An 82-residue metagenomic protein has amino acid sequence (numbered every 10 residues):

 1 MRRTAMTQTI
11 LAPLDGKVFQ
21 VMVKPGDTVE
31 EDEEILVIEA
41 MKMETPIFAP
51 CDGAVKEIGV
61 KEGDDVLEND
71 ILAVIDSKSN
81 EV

Functional and structural regions predicted by a protein language model:
M1-K17, E34-P50, S77: Short beta-strand-turn/beta-hairpin segments enriched in glycine/proline and small hydrophobics that form edge-strand
Q20-K24, E57-V60: Short histidine-centered loop motifs in beta-beta connectors
K24-I35, E62-L72: Short, well-structured beta-strand-loop connectors
G26, E44-I47, D52, G63: A short, glycine- and basic residue-enriched loop/turn that sits immediately adjacent to a domain's principal
F48-E57, E81-V82: Short, compositionally biased
E68-V82: Glycine- and charge-enriched low-complexity intrinsically disordered segments
